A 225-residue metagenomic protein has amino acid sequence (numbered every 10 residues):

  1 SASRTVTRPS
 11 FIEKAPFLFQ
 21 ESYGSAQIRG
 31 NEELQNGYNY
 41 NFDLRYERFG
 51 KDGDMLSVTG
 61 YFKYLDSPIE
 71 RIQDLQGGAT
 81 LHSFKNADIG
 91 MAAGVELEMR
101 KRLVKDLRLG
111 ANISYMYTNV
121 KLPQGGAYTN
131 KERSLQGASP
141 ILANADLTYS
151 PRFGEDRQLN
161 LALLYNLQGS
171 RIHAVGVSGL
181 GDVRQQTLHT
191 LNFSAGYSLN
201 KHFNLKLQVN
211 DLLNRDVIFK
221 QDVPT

Functional and structural regions predicted by a protein language model:
S1-S3, R45-E47, E98-K101, N112 (+3 more regions): Transmembrane beta-barrel domains of outer membrane proteins
S3-P9, P16, K51-G53, K63-S67 (+4 more regions): Structural signature of outer-membrane beta-barrel domains
V6-S57, F62-Y64, L75-R102, Q136-I141 (+1 more regions): Outer-membrane beta-barrel signature, preferentially recognizing the C-terminal barrel domain of Gram-negative
F11-F17, G24-A26, P68-Q76, M116 (+3 more regions): Outer-membrane beta-barrel translocator domains and adjoining extracellular loop/strand segments of Gram-negative
N41, R133-T225: Conserved C-terminal beta-signal and adjacent last beta-strands/turns of outer-membrane beta-barrel proteins
R45, R108, D222-V223: Hydrophobic alpha-helical membrane context
S57-Y64, S83-A174: Gram-negative outer-membrane beta-barrel transporters
